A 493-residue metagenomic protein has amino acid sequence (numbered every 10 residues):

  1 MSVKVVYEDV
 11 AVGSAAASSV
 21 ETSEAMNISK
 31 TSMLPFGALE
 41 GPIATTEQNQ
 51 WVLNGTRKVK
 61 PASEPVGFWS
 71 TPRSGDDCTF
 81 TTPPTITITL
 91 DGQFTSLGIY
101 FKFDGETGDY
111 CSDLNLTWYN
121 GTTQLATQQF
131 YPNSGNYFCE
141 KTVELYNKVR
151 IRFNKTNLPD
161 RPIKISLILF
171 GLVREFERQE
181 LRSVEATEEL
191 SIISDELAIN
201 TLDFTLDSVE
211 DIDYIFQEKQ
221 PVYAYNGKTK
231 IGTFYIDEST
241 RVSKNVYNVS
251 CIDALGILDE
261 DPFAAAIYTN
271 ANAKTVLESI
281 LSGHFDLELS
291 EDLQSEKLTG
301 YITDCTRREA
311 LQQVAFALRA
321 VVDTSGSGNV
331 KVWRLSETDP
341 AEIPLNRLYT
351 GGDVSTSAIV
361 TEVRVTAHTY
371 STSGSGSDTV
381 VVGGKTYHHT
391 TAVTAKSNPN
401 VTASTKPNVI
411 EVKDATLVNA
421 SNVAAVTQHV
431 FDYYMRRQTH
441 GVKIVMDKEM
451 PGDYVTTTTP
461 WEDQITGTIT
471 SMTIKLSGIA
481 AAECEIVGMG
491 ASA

Functional and structural regions predicted by a protein language model:
M1-G13, T123, T142-R150, K155-G171 (+2 more regions): Short beta-strand-centered interaction patches in the first periplasmic/extracellular domains of large envelope
M1-K58, A62, L172-E180, S194-E196 (+1 more regions): Surface-exposed cap/loop segments at beta↔alpha junctions
S2-G75, F176, L345-V354, I359 (+4 more regions): Leucine-centric amphipathic alpha-helical interface motifs
K60-A126, F138-R178: Aromatic, loop-rich ligand-recognition surfaces of beta-strand-rich domains
F80-P84, L90-T95, F101-G121, P132 (+5 more regions): An acidic/polar, Gly/Ser/Thr-rich interaction patch typically located in mid-to-C-terminal regions of proteins
Y146, N245-F263, I479-A493: Short solvent-exposed strand/turn elements
R161, G227-I236, E462-T470: Short, Lys/Arg- and Gly-enriched loop/turn segments at beta-strand edges
T187, A273-S295, R307, A493: Intrinsically disordered, low-complexity terminal/linker regions enriched in Pro/Ser/Gly and acidic residues
